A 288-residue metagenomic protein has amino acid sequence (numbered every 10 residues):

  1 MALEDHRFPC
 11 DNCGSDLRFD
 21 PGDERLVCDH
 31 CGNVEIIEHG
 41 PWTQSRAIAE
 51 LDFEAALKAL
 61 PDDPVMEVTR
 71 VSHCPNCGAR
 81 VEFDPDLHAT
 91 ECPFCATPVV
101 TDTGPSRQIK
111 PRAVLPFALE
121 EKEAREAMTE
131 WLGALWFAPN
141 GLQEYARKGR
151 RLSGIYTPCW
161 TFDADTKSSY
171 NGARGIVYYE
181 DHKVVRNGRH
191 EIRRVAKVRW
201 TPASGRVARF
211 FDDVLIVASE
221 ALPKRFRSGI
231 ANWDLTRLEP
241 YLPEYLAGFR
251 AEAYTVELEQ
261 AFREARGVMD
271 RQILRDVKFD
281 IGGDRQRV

Functional and structural regions predicted by a protein language model:
M1-D16: Generic start-of-chain signal for non-secretory N-termini
M1-D5, I37-T69, T103-E130: Intrinsically disordered, low-complexity segments
D5-R7, R25, E67-V71, A89: Residues immediately within or flanking Cys/His clusters that coordinate Zn2+ in small zinc-binding modules
C10-C13, C28-C31, C74-C77, C92-C95: Short cysteine-rich clusters marking metal-coordination/redox-active sites
G14-D16, V34, A79-R80, P98: Cys/His-rich metal-chelating microdomains
F19-D20, I37-E38, F83-D84, T101-D102: Short, non-ligating residues that shape and space the ligands of small metal-coordination modules and catalytic
D23-I37, E91-C92, V99: Hydrophobic or amphipathic alpha-helical targeting/insertion segments
M66, I109-V288: Charged, low-complexity helical/coil segments in non-catalytic cytosolic or luminal regions
